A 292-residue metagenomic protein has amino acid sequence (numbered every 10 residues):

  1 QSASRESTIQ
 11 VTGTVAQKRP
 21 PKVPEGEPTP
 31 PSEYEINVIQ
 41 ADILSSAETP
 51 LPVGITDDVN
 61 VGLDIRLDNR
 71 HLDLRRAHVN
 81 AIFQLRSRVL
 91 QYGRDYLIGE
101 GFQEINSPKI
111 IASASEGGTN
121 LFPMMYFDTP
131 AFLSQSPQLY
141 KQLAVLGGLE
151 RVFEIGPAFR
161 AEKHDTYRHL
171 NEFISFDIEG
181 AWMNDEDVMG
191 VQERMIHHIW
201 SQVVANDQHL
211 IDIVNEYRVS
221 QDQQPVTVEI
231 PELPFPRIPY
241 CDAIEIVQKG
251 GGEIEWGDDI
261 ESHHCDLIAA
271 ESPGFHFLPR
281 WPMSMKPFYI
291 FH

Functional and structural regions predicted by a protein language model:
Q1-H292: Class II aminoacyl-tRNA synthetase catalytic cores and aaRS-like
